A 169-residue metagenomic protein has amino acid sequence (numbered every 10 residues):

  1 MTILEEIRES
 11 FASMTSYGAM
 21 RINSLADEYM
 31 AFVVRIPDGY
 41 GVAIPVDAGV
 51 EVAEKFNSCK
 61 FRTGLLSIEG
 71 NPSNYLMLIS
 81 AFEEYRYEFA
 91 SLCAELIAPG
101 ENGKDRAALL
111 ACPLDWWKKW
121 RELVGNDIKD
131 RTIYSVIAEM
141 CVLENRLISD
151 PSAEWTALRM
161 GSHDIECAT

Functional and structural regions predicted by a protein language model:
M1-E54: Short Lys/Arg-enriched alpha/beta "domain-start" segment
M1-S13, L78, S91-E95, A108 (+2 more regions): Intrinsically disordered, charged low-complexity linkers and terminal tails that flank or connect structured domains
G39-E84: N-terminal accessory alpha/beta regions
G41-G49, V136-S152: Short, basic/low-complexity N-terminal boundary segments at the transition from targeting/disordered tails
N71-I133: Interdomain/boundary linker segments immediately adjacent to catalytic/signaling cores
E122-C141, W155-M160: A short, highly charged nucleic-acid-interacting micro-segment common to nuclease and nuclease-linked defense proteins
L143-T169: A short acidic/basic microdomain associated with nuclease active sites
